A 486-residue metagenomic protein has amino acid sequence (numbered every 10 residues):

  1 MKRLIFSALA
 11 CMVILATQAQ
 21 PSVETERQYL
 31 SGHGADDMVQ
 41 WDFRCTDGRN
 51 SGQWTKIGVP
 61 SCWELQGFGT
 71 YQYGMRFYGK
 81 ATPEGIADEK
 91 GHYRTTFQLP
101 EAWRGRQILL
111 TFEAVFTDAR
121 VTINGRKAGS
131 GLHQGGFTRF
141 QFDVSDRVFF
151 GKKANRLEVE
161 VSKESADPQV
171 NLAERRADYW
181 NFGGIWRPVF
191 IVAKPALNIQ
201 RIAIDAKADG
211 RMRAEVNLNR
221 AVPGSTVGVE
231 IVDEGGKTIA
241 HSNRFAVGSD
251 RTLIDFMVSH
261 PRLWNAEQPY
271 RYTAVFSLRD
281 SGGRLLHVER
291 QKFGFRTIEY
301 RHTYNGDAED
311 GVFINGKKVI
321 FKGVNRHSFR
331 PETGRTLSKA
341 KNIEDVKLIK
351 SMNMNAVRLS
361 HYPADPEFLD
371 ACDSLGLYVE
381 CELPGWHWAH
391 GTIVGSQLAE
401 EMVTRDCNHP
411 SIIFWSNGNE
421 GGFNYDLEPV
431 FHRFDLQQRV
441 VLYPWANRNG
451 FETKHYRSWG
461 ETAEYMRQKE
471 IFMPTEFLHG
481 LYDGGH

Functional and structural regions predicted by a protein language model:
M1-S22: Bacterial Sec-dependent N-terminal signal peptides
Q20-T111, L132, S165-D178, F182-I185 (+1 more regions): Extended carbohydrate-recognition surfaces in non-catalytic/accessory domains of CAZymes and lectin-like proteins
T25, C62-T70, M75-A81, Q134 (+7 more regions): An acidic-aromatic loop/edge-strand motif
T25-G32, I202-A203, S277-I349: N-terminal carbohydrate-binding accessory modules
R44-T46, D88-N198, A221, T238 (+3 more regions): Accessory beta-strand-rich segments of carbohydrate-active enzymes
V121-I123, R211-F245, T252-I254, F276: Beta-strand-rich binding/interaction modules
G125, V189, Y272, G316 (+2 more regions): Conserved, mostly hydrophobic/aromatic
V346-I349, A356-H486: Substrate-binding/catalytic cleft of secreted carbohydrate-active enzymes, primarily glycoside hydrolases
